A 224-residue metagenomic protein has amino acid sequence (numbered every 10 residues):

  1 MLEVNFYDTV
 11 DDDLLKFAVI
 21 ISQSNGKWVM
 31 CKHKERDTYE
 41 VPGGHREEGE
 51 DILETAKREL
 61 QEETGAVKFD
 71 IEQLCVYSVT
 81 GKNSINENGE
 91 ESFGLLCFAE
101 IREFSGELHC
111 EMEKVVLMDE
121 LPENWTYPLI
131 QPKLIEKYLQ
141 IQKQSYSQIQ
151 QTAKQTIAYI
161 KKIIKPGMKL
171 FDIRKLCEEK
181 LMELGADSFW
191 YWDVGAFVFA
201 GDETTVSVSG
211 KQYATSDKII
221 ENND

Functional and structural regions predicted by a protein language model:
M1-V19: Acidic, metal-coordinating catalytic segment for phosphate/diphosphate chemistry, firing primarily on the Nudix
D12-L14, E87-E91, I219: A generic structural micro-feature
F17-V19, W28, V194-A196: Short glycine-rich loop/turn motifs
I20, Q73, C97-A99, C177: A structural signal for short, well-ordered beta-strand segments
Q23-E62: Conserved Nudix-box catalytic region and its N-terminal flanking loop in Nudix hydrolases and closely related
N25-W28, R36-T38, V79, R102-F104 (+1 more regions): Short, charged/polar surface micro-motifs in flexible loops or helix N-caps
E47-D70, Y77-K133: Unchanged
Q140-D224: Active-site neighborhoods and metal-handling regions in enzymes and metal-associated proteins
